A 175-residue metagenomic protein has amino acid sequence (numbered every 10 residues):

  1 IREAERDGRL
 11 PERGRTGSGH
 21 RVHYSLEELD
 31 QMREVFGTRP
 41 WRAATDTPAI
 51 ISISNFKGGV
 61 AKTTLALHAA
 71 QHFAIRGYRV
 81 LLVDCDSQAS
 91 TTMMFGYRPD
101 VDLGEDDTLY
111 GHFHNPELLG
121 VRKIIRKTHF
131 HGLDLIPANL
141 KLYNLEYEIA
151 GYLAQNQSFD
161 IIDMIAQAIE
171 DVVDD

Functional and structural regions predicted by a protein language model:
I1-A4: Polyanion-binding surface elements
R9-D175: P-loop NTP-binding core
